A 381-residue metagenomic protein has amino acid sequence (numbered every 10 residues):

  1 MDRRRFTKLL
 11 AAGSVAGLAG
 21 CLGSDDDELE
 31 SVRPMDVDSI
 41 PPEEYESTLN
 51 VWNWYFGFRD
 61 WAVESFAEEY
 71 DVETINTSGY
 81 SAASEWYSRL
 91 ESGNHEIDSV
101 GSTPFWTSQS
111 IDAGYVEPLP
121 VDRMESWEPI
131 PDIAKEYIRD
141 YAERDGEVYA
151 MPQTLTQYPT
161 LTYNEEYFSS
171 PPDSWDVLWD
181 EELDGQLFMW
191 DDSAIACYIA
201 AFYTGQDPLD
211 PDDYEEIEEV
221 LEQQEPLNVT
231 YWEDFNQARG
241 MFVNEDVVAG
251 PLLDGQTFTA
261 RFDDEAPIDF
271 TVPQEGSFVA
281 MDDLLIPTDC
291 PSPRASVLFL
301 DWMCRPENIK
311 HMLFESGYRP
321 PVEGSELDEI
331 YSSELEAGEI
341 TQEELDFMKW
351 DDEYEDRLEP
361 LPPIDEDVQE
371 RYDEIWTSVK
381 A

Functional and structural regions predicted by a protein language model:
M1-G23: N-terminal export signals
V32-S108: Early extracytoplasmic/lumenal segment of secretory-pathway proteins
G57-D60, G101-W232, N236-V243: Extracytoplasmic ligand-binding site segments that recognize negatively charged/polar headgroups
E85-W86, T107, A238-M241, T257 (+2 more regions): Short, hydrophobic alpha-helical packing/hinge segments within bilobed ligand-binding/sensory domains
I97-G101, Y231, V248-L253: Paired acidic/hydrophobic, glycine-rich loop segments that form the ligand-binding mouth/hinge of periplasmic-binding
N236-Q237, L252, F262-S316, A381: Extracytoplasmic/periplasmic substrate-recognition and gating elements
P287-D356: Mature extracytoplasmic/periplasmic domains
M348-A381: Conserved C-terminal helix/tail region of periplasmic/extracytoplasmic solute-binding proteins
